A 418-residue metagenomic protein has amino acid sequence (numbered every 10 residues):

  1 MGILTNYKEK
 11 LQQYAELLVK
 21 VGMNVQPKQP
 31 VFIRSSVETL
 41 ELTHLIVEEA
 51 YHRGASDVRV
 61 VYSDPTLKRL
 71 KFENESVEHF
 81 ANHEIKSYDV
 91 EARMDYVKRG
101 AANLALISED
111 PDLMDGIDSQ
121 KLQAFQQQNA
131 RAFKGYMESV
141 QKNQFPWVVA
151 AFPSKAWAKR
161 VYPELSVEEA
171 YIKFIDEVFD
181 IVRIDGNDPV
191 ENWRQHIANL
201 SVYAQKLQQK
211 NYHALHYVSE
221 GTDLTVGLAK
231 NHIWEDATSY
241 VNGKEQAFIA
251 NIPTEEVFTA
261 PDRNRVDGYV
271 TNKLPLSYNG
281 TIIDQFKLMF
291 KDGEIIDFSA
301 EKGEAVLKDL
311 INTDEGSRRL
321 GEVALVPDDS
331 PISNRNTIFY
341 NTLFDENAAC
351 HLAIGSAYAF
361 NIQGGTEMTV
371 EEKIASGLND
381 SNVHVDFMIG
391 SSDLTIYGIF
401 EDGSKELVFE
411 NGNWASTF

Functional and structural regions predicted by a protein language model:
M1-D267, G398, S416-F418: Active-site bordering "gate/hinge" segments that shape substrate access to catalytic or cofactor-binding pockets
E16, Q208-K210, N279-T281, G316 (+2 more regions): Short solvent-exposed loop/turn micro-motifs enriched in small/polar/acidic residues
E38, E109-P111, S154, T222 (+8 more regions): Short, glycine-/Ser/Thr-/acidic-enriched flexible segments
A214-Y217, F286-M289, S392-E401: Short polybasic amphipathic segments
V257-E315: Long, well-ordered mid-to-C-terminal structural blocks that present hydrophobic/aromatic surfaces
R265-D267, I283-Q285, D292-I295, R318-E322 (+3 more regions): Active-site lining segments that contact anionic ligands and/or coordinate catalytic metals
D297-T366: Dual-mode signal for accessory low-complexity, basic/Gly-rich regions
E371-F418: Extended hydrophobic packing segments that form well-structured cores
